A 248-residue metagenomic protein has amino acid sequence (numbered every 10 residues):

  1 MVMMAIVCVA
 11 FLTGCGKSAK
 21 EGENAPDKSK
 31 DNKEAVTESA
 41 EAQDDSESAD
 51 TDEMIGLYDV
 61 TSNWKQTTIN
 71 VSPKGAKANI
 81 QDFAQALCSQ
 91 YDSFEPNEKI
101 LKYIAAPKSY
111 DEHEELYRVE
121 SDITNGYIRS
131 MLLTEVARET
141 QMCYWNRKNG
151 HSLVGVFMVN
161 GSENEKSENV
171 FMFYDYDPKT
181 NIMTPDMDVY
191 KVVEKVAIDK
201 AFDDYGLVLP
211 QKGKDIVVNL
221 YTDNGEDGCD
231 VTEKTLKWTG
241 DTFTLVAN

Functional and structural regions predicted by a protein language model:
M1-M3: Bacterial N-terminal signal peptides that target proteins for export
L12-G14: C-terminal motif of bacterial Sec signal peptides marking the signal peptidase cleavage site
E23-W145: Terminal domain-start segments
M131-L133, V159-S167, N224-D227: Short consensus segments that form the blades of beta-propeller domains, in both extracellular/periplasmic
A137-T140, V154-G155, K166-F171, A201-D203 (+1 more regions): Short, surface-exposed coil-to-beta transition loops
Q141-N149, Y205-K212: Structural signature of eukaryotic scaffold interfaces centered on beta-propeller domains
R147-M187: Mid-length scaffold segments of soluble, non-membrane domains
I182-N248: Short aromatic loop motif centered on NTY/YTY
